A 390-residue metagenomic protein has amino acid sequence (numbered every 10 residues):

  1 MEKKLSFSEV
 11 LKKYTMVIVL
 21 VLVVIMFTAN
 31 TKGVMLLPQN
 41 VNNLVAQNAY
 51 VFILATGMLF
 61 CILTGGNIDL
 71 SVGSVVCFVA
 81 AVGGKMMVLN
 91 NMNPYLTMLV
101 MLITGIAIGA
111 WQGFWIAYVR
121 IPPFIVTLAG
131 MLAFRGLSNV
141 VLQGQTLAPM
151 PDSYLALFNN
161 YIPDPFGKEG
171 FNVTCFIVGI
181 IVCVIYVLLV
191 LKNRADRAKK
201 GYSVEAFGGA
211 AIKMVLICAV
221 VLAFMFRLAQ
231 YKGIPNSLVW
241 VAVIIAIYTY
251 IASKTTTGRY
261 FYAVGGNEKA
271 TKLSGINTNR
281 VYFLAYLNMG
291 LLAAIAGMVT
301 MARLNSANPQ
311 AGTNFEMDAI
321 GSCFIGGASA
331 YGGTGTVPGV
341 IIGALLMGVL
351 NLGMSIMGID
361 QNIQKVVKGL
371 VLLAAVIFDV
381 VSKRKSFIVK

Functional and structural regions predicted by a protein language model:
M1-V23, T146, I185-M214, N277-R280 (+1 more regions): Cytosolic-side transmembrane-helix boundaries in multi-pass membrane proteins
F27-N30, V34-L89, F114-I121, A270 (+2 more regions): Single transmembrane alpha-helix segments in multi-pass membrane proteins
G33-N43, Q143, M225-L238, T249-S253 (+3 more regions): Inter-helical junctions in multi-pass inner-membrane proteins, predominant in energy-converting antiporter-like
Q47, P123, D152-S153, E169-I180 (+4 more regions): Loop-to-transmembrane alpha-helix initiation sites
N91-L132, I342: Alpha-helical transmembrane segments within multi-pass membrane transporters and channels
F134-A252, F387-K390: Transmembrane helix-bundle core of multi-pass membrane transporters and related energy-transducing complexes
V190-V204, A246-Y286: Membrane-helix/interface signature in polytopic inner-membrane proteins
Y286-V299, R303-V366: Transmembrane alpha-helical segments in multi-pass inner-membrane proteins
